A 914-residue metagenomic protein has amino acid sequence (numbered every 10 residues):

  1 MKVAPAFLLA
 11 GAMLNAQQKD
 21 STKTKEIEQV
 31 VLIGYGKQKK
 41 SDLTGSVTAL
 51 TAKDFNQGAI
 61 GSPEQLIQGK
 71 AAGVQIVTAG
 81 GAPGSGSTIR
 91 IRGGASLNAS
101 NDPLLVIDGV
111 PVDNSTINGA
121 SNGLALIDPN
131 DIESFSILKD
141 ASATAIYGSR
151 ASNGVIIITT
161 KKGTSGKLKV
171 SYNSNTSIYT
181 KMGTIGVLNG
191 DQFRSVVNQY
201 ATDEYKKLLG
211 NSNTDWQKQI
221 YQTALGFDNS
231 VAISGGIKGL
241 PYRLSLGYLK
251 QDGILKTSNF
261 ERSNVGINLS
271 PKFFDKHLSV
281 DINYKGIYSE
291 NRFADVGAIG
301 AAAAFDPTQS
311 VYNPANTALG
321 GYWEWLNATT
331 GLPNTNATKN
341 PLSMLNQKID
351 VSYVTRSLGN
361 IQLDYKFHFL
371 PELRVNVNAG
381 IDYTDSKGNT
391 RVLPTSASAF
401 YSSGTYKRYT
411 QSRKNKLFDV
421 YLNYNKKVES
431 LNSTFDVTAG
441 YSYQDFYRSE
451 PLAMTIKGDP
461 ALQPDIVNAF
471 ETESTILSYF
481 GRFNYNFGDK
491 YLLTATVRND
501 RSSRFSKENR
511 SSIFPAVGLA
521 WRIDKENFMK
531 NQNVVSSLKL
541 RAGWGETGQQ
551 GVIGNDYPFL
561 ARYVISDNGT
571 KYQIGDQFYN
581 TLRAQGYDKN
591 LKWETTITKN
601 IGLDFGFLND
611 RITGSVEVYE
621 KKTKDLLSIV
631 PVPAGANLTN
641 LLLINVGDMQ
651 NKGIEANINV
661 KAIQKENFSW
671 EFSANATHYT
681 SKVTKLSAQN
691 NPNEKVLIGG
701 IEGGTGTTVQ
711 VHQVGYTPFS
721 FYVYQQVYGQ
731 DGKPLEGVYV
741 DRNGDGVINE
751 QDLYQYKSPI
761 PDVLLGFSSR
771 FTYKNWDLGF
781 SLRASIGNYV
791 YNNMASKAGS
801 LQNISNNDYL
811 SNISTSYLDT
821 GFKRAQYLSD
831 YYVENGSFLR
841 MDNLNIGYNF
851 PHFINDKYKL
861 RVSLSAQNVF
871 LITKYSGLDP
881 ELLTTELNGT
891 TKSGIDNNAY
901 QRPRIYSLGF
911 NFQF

Functional and structural regions predicted by a protein language model:
M1-Y288, D295, L332-P333, L358-G359 (+8 more regions): Short, small/polar-rich motifs associated with maturation and membrane association, primarily at protein termini
K23, I27-Q29, F55, D102 (+11 more regions): Extracellular/periplasmic, surface-exposed regions of secreted and cell-surface proteins
L105, Y485, Y728, R742 (+1 more regions): Short aromatic-centered micro-motifs
S171-N211, K661-P759, Q867, K874-G877: Conserved small-residue
G744, L778-M841: C-terminal beta-barrel architecture of Gram-negative outer-membrane proteins
S758-Y791: Glycine-rich, aromatic-lined ligand/substrate-binding cores of catalytic and carbohydrate-binding domains
